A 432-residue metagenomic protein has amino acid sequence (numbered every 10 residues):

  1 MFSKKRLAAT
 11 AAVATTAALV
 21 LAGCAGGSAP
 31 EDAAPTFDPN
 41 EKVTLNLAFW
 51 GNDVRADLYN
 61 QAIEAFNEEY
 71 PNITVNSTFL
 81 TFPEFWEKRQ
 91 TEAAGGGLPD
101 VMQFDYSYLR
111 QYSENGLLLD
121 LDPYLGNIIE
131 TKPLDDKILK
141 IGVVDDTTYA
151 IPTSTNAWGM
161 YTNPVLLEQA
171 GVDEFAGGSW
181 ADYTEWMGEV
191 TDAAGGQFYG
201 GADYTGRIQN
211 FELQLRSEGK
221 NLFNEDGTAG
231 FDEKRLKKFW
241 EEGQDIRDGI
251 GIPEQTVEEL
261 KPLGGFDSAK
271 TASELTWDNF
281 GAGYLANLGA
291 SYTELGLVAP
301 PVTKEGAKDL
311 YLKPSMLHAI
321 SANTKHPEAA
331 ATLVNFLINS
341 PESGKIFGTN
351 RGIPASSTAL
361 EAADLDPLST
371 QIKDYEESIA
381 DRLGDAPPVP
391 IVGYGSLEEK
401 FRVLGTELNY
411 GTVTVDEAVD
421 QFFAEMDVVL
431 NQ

Functional and structural regions predicted by a protein language model:
M1-L45, E68, A424-Q432: Short, low-complexity disordered leader/linker segments with a strong preference for bacterial N-terminal type II
A65-L134, Q169-G171, G265, A269-S273 (+3 more regions): Extracytoplasmic "Venus flytrap"/periplasmic binding protein-like
E68, E168-A170, E241, D248-G249 (+1 more regions): Extracytoplasmic/periplasmic substrate-recognition and gating elements
P99-D100, E130-L166, Y199, A307-Y311 (+1 more regions): A structural signal for short loop-to-beta-strand junctions that line the ligand-binding cleft of periplasmic/secreted
Y106-A157, G296-V298, P367-S369, A380: Hinge/lid segment of periplasmic solute-binding proteins
Y149-T153, W158, A181-A229: Extracytoplasmic/periplasmic solute-binding protein
M187-G188, T228-Q255: Glycine-centered hinge/linker elements that transmit conformational signals in sensory and ligand-binding systems
T349-E399, V403, E407: Long, aromatic- and glycine/proline-rich binding clefts that accommodate carbohydrate-like moieties
